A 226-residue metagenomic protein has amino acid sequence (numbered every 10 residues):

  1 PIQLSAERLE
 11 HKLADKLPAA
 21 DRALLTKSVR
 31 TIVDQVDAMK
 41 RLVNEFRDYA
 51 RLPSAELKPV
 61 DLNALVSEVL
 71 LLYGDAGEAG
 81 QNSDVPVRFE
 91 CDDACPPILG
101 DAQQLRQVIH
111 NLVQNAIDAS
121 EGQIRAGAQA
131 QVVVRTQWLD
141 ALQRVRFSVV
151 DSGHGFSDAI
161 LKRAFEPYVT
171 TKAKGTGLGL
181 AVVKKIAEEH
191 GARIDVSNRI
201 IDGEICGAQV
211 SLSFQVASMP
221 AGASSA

Functional and structural regions predicted by a protein language model:
P1-V36: Histidine phosphotransfer helical core of two-component systems
T26, K58-L71: A conserved beta-strand-to-alpha-helix junction within the catalytic ATP-binding
L52-A55, P97-G100, T171: Conserved micro-motifs of the catalytic ATP-binding
S83-P96: Conserved catalytic submotifs in the C-terminal HATPase_c
F156-P167: Short conserved segment of the HATPase_c
G179, V183: Short alpha-helical Gxxx[C/S/T] motif in the catalytic ATP-binding
